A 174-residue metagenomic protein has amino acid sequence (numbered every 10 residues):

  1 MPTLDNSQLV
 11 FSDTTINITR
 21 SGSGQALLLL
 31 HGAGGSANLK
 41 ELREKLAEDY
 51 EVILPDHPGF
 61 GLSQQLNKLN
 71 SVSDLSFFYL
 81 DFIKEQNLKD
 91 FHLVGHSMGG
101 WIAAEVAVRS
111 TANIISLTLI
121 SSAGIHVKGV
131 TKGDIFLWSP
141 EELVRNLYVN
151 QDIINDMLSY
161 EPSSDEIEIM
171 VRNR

Functional and structural regions predicted by a protein language model:
M1-T15: N-terminal cap/lid segment of alpha/beta-hydrolase-fold proteins
S12-L62: Conserved HGGG/HGGXW glycine-rich cap/lid loop of the alpha/beta-hydrolase fold
H31, F91, G95-G100: Conserved alpha/beta-hydrolase "nucleophile elbow" surrounding the catalytic nucleophile
L39-E41, S63-L69, K128-T131: Conserved catalytic-core motifs of eukaryotic protein kinase domains, centered on the activation segment
I53-V94: Active-site loop/oxyanion-hole signature of alpha/beta-hydrolase fold enzymes
S63, S97, S121: Catalytic nucleophile serine of serine hydrolases, specifically the conserved "nucleophile elbow" pentapeptide
W101-R109, N113-L147: Flexible "cap/lid" loop of the alpha/beta hydrolase fold
V127-R174: Conserved alpha/beta-hydrolase catalytic His-Asp/Glu region
